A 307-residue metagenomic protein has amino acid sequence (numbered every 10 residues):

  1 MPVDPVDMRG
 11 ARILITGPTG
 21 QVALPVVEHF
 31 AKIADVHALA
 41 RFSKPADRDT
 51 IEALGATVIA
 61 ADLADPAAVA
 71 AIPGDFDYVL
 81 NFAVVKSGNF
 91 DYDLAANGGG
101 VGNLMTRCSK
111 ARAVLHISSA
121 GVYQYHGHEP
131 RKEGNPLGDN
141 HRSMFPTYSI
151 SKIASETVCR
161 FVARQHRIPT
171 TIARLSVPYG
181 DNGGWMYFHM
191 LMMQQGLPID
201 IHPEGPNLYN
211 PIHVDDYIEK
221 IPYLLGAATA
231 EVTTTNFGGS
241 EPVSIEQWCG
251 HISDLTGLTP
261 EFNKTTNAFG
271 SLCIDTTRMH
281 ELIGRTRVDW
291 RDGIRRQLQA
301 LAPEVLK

Functional and structural regions predicted by a protein language model:
P5, I13-K32: N-terminal Rossmann NAD(P)H-binding glycine-rich loop of SDR-like oxidoreductase domains
P45, T50, A56-G98: NAD(P)H-binding glycine-rich loop region in Rossmannoid oxidoreductase-like domains and their noncatalytic homologs
G102-T147: Conserved Rossmann-fold NAD(P)-dependent oxidoreductase catalytic core, especially the SDR/UDP-sugar
S151: Active-site helix of classical SDR
T157-Y209, V214, I252: NAD(P)-dependent short-chain dehydrogenase/reductase
P178-G180, I201-L208, T233-V243, N267-F269 (+1 more regions): Glycine-rich Rossmann NAD(P)(H)-binding loop
V214, S244-G250, K264-R296, L301-K307: Conserved C-terminal active-site "lid" loop/helix of NAD(P)H-dependent oxidoreductases that clamps the redox cofactor
K220-Y223, A227-N267, D275-T276: Mid/C-terminal beta-alpha module of Rossmann-like enzyme folds, strongest in SDR-family dehydrogenases/epimerases
